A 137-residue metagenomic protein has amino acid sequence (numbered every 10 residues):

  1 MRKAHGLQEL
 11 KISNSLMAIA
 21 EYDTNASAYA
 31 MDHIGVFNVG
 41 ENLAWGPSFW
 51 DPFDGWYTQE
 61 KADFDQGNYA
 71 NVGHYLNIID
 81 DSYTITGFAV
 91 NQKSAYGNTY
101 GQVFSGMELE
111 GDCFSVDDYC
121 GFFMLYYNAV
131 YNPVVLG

Functional and structural regions predicted by a protein language model:
M1-V39, Y75, D81-N91: Short, well-ordered surface patches within globular domains
F37-L136: A well-ordered secondary-structure block
